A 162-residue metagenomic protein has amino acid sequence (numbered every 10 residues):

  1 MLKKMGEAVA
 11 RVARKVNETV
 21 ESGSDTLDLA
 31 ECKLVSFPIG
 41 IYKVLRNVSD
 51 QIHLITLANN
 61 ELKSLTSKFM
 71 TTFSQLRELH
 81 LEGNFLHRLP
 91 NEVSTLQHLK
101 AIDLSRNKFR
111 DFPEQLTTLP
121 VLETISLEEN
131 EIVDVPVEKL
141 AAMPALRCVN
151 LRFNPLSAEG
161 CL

Functional and structural regions predicted by a protein language model:
M1-E82, R88-N91, A101, E114 (+2 more regions): The feature captures the LRR N-terminal capping module
Q75, H98-L99, V121-L122: Short "repeat-start/strand-capping" segments in structured domains, especially the N-termini of parallel beta-helix
L104-R110, L116-T118, L122-N130: Extended, charged alpha-helical interaction scaffolds
